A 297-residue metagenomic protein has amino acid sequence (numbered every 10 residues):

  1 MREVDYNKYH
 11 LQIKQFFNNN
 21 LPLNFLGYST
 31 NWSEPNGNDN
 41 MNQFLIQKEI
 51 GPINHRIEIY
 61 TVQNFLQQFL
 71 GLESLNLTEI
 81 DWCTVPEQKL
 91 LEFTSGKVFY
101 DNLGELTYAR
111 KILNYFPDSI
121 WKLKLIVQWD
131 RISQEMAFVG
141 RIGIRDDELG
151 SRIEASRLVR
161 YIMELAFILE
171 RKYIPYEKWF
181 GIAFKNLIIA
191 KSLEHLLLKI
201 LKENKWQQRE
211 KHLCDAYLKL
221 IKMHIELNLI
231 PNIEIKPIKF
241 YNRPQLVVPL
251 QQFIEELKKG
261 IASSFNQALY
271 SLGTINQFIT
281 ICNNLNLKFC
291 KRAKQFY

Functional and structural regions predicted by a protein language model:
M1-R2: N-terminal, leucine/charged-rich tether regions that mediate assembly and partner docking in large macromolecular
D5-R145: Conserved NTP/Mg2+-binding pocket subregion across the NTase superfamily
Y9-Q12, N31, Q68, N102-L103 (+5 more regions): Generic signature of intrinsically disordered, low-complexity segments enriched in small/polar residues
V85-S271, T280: Conserved nucleotidyltransferase catalytic core and NTase-mimicking acidic/glycine-rich helix/loop elements in nucleic
Q267-Y297: Extended, compositionally biased alpha-helical segments that mediate assembly or anchoring
